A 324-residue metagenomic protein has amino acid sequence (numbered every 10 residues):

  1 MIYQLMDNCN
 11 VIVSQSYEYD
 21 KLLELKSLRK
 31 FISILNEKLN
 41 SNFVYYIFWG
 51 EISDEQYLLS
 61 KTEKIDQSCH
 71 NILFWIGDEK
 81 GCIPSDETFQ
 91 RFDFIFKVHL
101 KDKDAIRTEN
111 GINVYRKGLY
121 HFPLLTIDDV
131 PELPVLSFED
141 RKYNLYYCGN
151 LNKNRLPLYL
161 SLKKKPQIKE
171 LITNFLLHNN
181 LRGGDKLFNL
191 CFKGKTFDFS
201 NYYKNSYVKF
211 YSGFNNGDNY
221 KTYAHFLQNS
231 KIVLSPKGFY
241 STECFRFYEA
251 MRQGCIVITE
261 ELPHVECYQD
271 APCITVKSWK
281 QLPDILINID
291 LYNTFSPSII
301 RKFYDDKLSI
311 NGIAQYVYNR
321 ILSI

Functional and structural regions predicted by a protein language model:
M1-T275, D306-I321: Nucleotide-sugar donor-binding catalytic core of glycosyltransferases
N110-G111, I285, I289: A signal for specific C-terminal beta-sheet/loop modules enriched in small/flexible residues with GP/PG/PP motifs
W279-L282: Catalytic cores of eukaryotic secretory-pathway lumenal/extracellular enzymes that build and remodel glycoconjugates
I287-I324: A charged, aromatic-enriched C-terminal amphipathic alpha-helix characteristic of glycosyltransferases across folds
